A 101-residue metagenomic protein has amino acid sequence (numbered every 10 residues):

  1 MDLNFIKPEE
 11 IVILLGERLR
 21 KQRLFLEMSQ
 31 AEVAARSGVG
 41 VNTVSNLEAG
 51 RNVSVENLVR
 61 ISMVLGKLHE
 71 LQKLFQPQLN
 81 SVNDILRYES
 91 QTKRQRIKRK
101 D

Functional and structural regions predicted by a protein language model:
M1-F25, L74: A short, Lys/Arg-rich alpha-helix, primarily the initiator
E17-V33, T92-K100: Short basic helix-loop element that most often maps to the first helix and adjoining turn of HTH DNA-binding modules
L19, Q30, V41, V55-L58: Helix-turn-helix DNA-binding elements, focusing on the entry/boundary residues of the two helices that contact DNA
E27-S45: Short alpha-helical DNA-recognition segment
R51-M63: Short, basic-rich loop-to-helix N-cap that marks the start of a DNA-contacting helix
Q72-D101: Short, charged recognition helix plus adjacent turn of helix-turn-helix-like nucleic-acid-binding domains
